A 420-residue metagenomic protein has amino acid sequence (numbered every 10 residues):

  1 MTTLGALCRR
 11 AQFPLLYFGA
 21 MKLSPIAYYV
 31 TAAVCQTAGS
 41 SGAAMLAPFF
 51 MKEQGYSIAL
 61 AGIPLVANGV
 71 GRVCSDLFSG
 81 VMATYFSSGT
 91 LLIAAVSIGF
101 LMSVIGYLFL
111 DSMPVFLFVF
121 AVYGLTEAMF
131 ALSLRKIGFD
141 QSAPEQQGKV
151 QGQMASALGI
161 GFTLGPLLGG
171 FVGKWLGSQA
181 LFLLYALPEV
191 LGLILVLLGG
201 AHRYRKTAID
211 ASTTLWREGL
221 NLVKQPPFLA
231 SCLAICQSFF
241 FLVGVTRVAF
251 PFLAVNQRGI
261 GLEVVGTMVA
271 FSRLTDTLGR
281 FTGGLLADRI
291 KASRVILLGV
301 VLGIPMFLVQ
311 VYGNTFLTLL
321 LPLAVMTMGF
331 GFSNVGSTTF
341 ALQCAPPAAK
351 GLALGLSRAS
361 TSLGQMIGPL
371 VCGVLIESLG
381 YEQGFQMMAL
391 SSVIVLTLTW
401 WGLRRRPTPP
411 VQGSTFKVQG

Functional and structural regions predicted by a protein language model:
L16-L23, H202-C232: Juxtamembrane intracellular "pre-TM" segments in multi-pass secondary transporters
K22-G69, A230, A234, F240-A254: Helix-loop boundary and gating motifs at the non-cytosolic
S75-S87, R280-K291, I376: Helix-to-loop junctions at the C-terminal end of transmembrane segments in multipass secondary transporters
L91-V104, A186, R294-L308: Structural signature of the two symmetry-related core transmembrane helices
V122-L134, M326-S337: Core transmembrane helices of Major Facilitator Superfamily
Y123-A157: Cytoplasmic helix-loop-helix junction between adjacent transmembrane helices in 12-TM secondary transporters
L181-L197, F385-W400: Symmetry-related core transmembrane helices of the 12-TM Major Facilitator Superfamily/SLC fold
S293-S337: C-terminal transmembrane helical hairpin of 12-TM major facilitator-type secondary transporters
